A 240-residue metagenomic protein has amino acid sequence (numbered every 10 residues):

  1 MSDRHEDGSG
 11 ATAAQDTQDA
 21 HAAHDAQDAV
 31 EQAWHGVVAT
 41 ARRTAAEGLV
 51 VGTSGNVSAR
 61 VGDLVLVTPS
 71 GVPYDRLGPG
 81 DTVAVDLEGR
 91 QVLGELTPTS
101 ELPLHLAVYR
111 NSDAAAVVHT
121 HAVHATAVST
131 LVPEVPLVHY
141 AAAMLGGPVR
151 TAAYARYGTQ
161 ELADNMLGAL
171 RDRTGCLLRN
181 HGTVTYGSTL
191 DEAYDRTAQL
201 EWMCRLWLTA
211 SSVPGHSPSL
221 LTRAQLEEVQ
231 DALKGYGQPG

Functional and structural regions predicted by a protein language model:
S2-T12, D16-G240: Glycine-rich flexible loops
